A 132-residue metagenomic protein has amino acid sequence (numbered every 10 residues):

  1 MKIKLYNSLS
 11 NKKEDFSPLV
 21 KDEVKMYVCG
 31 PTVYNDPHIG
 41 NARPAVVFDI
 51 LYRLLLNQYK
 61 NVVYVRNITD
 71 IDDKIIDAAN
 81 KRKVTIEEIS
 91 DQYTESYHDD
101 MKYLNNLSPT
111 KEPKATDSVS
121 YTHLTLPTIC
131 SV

Functional and structural regions predicted by a protein language model:
K2-D77, V84, E112-V119: N-terminal catalytic cores of NTP/NDP-binding nucleotidyl/phosphoryl-transfer enzymes
I50, S96, L124: Short Gly/charged-rich anion-binding patches and loops
R82-E88, P109: Short, polar/flexible loop-turn hinges at active-site or ligand-entry regions and domain interfaces
Y93: Metal/cofactor- and membrane transport-associated sequence elements
Y97-L104: A glycine-rich helix N-cap at a beta->alpha junction
N106-L107, E112: Short glycine-enriched loop/turn motifs at secondary-structure junctions
T122-T128: Conserved small/polar residues in nucleotide/adenosyl-binding loops
